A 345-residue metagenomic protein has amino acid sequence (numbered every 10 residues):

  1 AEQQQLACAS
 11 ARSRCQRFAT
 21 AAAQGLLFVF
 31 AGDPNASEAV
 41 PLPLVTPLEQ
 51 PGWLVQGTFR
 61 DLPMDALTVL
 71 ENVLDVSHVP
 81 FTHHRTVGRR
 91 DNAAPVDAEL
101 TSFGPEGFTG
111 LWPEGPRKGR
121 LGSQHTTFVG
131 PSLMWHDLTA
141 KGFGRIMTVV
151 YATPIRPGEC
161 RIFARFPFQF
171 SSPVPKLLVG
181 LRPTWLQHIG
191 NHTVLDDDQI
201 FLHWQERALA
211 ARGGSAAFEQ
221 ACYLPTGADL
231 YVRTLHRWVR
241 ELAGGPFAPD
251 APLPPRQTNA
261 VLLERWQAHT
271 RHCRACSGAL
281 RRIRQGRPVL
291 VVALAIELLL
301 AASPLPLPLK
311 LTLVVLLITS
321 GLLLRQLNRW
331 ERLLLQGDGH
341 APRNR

Functional and structural regions predicted by a protein language model:
E2-R60: Short flanking/linker segments adjacent to small metal-binding domains or redox-active Cys/His motifs
N35-R345: C-terminal catalytic domain of Rieske-type non-heme iron oxygenases
